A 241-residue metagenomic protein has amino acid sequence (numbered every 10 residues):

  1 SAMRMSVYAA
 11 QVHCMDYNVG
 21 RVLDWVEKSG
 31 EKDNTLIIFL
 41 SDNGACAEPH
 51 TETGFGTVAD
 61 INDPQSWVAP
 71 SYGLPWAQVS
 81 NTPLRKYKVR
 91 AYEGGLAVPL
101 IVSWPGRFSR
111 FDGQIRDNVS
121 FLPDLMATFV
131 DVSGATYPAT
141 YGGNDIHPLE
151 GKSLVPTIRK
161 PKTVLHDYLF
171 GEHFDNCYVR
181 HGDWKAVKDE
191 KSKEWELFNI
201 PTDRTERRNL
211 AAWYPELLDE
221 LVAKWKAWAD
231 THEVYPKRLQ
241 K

Functional and structural regions predicted by a protein language model:
S1-S6, S103-R110, R204-E206: Short glycine/proline-rich turn/loop motifs
V7-R21: Outer-membrane beta-barrel transmembrane strands
A9, G113-R116, N209: Second-shell loop/turn segments in exported
D16, V22-G30, N43-T51, W104-F108 (+4 more regions): A generic secondary-structure signal for well-formed alpha-helical elements
D24-W104, R110-F111: Histidine-centered active-site microenvironments of extracellular/periplasmic hydrolases and transferases
S66-L96, R107-I200, T231-K237: C-terminal cap/loop subdomain of S1 sulfatases and analogous C-terminal strand-loop tails that border
L210-L218: C-terminal structured subdomain/cap of oxidoreductase catalytic cores
